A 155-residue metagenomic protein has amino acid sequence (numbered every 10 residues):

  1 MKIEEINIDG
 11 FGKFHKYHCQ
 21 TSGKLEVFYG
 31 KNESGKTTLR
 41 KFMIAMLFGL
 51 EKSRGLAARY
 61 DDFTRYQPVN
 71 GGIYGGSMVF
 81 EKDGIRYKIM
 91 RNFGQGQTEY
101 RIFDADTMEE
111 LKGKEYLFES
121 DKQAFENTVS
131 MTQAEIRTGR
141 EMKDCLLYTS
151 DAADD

Functional and structural regions predicted by a protein language model:
M1-D104: Extreme N-terminal "head/tail" segments of very large remodeling/mechanoenzyme assemblies
V69, D121-A124: Conserved catalytic network of the ASCE P-loop NTPase/AAA+ motor domain
M108-G113: A broadly used, surface-exposed interaction patch
N127-T128: Conserved catalytic segments around the Walker B and adjacent sensor/switch elements of P-loop NTPase domains
T132-E135: A short hydrophobic beta-strand->loop->alpha-helix junction that borders the nucleotide-binding pocket of P-loop NTPases
R140-D144: Short conserved micro-motifs at the rims of enzyme active sites and ligand-binding pockets
Y148-A153: Conserved small/polar residues in nucleotide/adenosyl-binding loops
